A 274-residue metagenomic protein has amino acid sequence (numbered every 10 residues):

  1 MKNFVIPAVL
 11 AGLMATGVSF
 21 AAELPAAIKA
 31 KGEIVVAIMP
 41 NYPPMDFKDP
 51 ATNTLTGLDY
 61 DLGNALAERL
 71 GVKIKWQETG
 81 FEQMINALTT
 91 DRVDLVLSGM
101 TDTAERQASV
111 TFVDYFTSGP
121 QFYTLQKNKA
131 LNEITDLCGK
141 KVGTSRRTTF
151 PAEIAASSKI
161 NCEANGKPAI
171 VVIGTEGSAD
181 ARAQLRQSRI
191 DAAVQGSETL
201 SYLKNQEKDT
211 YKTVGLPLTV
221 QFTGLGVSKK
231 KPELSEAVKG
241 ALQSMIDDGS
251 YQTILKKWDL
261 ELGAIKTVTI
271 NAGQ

Functional and structural regions predicted by a protein language model:
G17-A21: Sec/Tat signal peptide C-region and signal peptidase I cleavage site
A22-G99, G174, D248, K257: Extracytoplasmic small-molecule ligand-binding "clamshell" domains of the periplasmic binding protein/Venus flytrap
P25, L55-D59, R106-F116, K212-G215 (+1 more regions): A structural signal for short loop-to-beta-strand junctions that line the ligand-binding cleft of periplasmic/secreted
P40, T117-T124, N205-Q243, L260-Q274: Periplasmic-binding protein-like
D49, N64-L70, F150-G174, K204-K208: Ligand-binding cleft/hinge of the Venus flytrap
A65-R69, Q77-E78, E82-L95, S109-V110 (+4 more regions): Short helices/loops that flank or line small-molecule/ion binding pockets
E82-N86, M100-Q107, A152-S157, R186-V220: A ligand-binding cleft/hinge motif common to bilobed small-molecule-binding domains
L125-V142: Flexible hinge/capping segments at coil-to-helix
